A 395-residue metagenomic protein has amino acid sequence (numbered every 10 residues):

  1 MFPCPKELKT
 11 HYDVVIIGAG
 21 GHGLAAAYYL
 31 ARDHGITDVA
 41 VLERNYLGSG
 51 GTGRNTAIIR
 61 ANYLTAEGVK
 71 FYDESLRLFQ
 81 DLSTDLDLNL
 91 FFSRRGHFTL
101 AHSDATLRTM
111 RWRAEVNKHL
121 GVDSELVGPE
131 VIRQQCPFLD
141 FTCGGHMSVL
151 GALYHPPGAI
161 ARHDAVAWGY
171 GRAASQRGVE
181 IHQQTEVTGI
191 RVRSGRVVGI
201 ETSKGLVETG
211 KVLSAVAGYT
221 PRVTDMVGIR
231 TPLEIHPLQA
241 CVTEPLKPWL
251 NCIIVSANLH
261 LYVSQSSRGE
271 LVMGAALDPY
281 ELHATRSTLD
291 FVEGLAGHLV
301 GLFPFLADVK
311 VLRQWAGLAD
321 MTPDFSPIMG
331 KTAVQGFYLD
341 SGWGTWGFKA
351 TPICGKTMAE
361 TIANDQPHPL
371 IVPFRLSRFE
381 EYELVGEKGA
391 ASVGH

Functional and structural regions predicted by a protein language model:
M1-V14, Y29-T37: Extreme N-terminal leader/targeting segments of oxidoreductases
K9-Y12, E201-K211: Core beta-strand elements of the Rossmann-like FAD/NAD(P) dinucleotide-binding domain in flavoenzyme oxidoreductases
A19-H22, R44: Glycine-rich Rossmann-fold phosphate-binding loop(s) that bind the pyrophosphate of adenine dinucleotide cofactors
Y28-R32, A57-I59, L88-G96, R191 (+4 more regions): Active-site substrate-recognition segment that forms the wall of the catalytic cavity or substrate channel
A31-T52: Glycine-rich FAD pyrophosphate-binding loop
T56-F138, H260-L261, D290, H298-V300: Dinucleotide-binding Rossmann-like beta1-alpha1 core, especially the glycine-rich loop that anchors the ADP
Q80-D81, S93, H102-R177, H182-Q183 (+2 more regions): Flavin (FAD/FMN) cofactor-binding and adjacent substrate-gating region of FAD-dependent oxidoreductase domains
N258, G301-H395: C-terminal catalytic lobe of FAD-dependent flavoproteins
